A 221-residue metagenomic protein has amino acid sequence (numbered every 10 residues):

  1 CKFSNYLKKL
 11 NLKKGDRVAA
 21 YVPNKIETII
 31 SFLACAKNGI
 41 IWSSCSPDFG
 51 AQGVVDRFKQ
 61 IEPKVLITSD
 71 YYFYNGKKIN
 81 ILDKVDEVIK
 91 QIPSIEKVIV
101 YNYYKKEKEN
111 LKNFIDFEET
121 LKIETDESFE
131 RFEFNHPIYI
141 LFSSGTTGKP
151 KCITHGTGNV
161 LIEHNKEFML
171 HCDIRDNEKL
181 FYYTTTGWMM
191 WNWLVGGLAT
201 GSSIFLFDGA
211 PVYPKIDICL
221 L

Functional and structural regions predicted by a protein language model:
S4, V55, D86, F129 (+1 more regions): Short hydrophobic/charged patches on amphipathic alpha-helices used for structural packing and interfaces
S4-V55, K179-T184: Conserved AMP-binding/adenylate-forming
Y21, C45, S69, Y101 (+5 more regions): Generic beta-strand/beta-sheet core signal
V22-P23, S43-K59, Y72-F73, K77-I81 (+2 more regions): ATP-dependent adenylate-forming carboxylate-activation enzymes
S31-A36, V85, G196-L198: Short hydrophobic alpha-helical segments of the AMP-binding
T68-F134: ANL superfamily adenylate-forming
I99-V100, K112-F142, K149, T157-H164 (+1 more regions): Conserved pre-ATP/AMP-binding loop-to-beta segment of ANL
L161-K179, W188-L221: Conserved AMP-binding/adenylation subdomain of ANL enzymes
